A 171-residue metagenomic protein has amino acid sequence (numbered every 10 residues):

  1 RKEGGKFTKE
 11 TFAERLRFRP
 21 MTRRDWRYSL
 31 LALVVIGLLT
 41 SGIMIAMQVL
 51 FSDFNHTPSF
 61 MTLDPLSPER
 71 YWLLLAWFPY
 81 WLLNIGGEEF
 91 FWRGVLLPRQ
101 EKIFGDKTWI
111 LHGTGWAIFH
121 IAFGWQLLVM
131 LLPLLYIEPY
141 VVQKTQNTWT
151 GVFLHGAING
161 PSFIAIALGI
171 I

Functional and structural regions predicted by a protein language model:
R1-K9, V141-K144: Structural signal for the C-terminal ends of transmembrane alpha-helices and the immediately following loop
G5-N84: Juxtamembrane helix-loop-helix connectors linking adjacent transmembrane helices in multi-pass membrane enzymes
T22-W26, R70-L73, I103-I110, G124-W125 (+1 more regions): Membrane-helix interface segments
W26-V34, L74-F78, D106-T114, L128-L132 (+1 more regions): Hydrophobic alpha-helical transmembrane segments
I36-M47, A76-E89, F119-V129, A157-I170: Juxtamembrane/interfacial segments around transmembrane helices
Y80, N84-I85, R93-G94, W116 (+1 more regions): Active-site alpha-helix of zinc metalloproteases
G87-L111, Y140-N147: Membrane-interface helix/loop boundary segments of multi-pass membrane proteins
I110-G113, A117-F119, W125-I171: Functionally important transmembrane alpha-helices
